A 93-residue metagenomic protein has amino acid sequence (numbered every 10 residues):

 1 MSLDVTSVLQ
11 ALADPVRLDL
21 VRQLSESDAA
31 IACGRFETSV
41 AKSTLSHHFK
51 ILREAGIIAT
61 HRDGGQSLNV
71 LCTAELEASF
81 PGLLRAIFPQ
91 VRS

Functional and structural regions predicted by a protein language model:
M1-D4, R22-S27, R62, C72-S93: Amphipathic alpha-helical dimerization/coiled-coil segments that flank or bridge DNA-binding/regulatory modules
S7-A41, D63-E75: N-terminal helix-turn-helix DNA-binding core of bacterial DNA-binding proteins
V8, K50-R53, H61-Q66, V91: Noncatalytic linker/hinge segments flanking ATPase motor cores
A13-D14, H48, P81: Alpha-helical hinge/cap motifs
A30-I31, S46, A86: Generic macromolecular interface patches on structured domains
G34-A55: Canonical helix-turn-helix DNA-binding module
